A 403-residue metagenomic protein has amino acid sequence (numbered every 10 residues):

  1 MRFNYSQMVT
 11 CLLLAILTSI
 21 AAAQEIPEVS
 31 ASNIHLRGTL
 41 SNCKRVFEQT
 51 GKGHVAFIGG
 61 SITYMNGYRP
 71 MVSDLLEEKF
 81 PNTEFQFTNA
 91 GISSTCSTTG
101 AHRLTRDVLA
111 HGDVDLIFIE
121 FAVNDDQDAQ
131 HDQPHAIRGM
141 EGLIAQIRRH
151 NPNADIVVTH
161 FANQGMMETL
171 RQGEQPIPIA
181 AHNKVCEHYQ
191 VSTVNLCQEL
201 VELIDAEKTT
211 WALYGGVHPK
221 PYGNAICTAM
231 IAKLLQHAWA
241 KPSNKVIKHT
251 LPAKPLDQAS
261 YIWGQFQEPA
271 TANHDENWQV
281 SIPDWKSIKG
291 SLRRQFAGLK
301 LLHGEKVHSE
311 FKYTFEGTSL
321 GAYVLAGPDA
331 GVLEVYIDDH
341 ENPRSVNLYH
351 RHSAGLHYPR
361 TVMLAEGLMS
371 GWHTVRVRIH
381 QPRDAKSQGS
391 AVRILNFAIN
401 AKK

Functional and structural regions predicted by a protein language model:
M1-Y5: N-terminal secretory signal peptides that target proteins for export/translocation
V9-S19: Bacterial N-terminal signal peptides
Q24-I34, T88-T99, Q130: Acidic/glycine-enriched edge-of-secondary-structure segments
Q24-I58, I62: Membrane/wall-proximal cationic-aromatic binding patches
K52-G67, I92-C96, S319, P328: Catalytic nucleophile-elbow at a beta strand-turn-alpha helix junction centered on a G-D-S/GDSL motif, marking
P70-Q86, T95, T99-K248, A272-H274 (+4 more regions): Alpha-helical cap/lid subdomain in secreted, periplasmic, or secretory-pathway luminal O-acyl-processing enzymes
T250-R294: Acidic, Ser/Thr-rich low-complexity intrinsically disordered segments
